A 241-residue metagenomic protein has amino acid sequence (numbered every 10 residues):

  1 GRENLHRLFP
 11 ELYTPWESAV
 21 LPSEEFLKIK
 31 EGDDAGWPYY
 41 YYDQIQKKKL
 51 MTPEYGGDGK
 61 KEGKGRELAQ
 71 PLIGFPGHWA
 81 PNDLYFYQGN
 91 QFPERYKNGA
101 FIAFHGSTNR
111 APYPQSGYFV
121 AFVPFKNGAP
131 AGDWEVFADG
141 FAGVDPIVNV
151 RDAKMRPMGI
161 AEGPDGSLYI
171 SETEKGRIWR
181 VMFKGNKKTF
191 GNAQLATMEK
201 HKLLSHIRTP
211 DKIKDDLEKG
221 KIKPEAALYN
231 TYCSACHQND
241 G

Functional and structural regions predicted by a protein language model:
G1-I147, R151, M155, V181-K212: Beta-propeller domain segments
I102, I170-S171: Conserved beta-strand element within WD40/beta-propeller blades
F141, D240-G241: Short, small-residue-rich loop/turn micro-motifs
I160, Y169: Conserved catalytic-core segments centered on acid/base and nucleophilic motifs
E162-P164: Loop/turn segments within WD40 beta-propeller blades
K175-G176: Loop/turn residues immediately N-terminal
D211-K219: TPR-adjacent "capping" and linker segments in tetratricopeptide-repeat scaffold/adaptor proteins
E218-N239: Sequence/structural segment immediately N-terminal to covalent heme-attachment motifs in c-type and related
